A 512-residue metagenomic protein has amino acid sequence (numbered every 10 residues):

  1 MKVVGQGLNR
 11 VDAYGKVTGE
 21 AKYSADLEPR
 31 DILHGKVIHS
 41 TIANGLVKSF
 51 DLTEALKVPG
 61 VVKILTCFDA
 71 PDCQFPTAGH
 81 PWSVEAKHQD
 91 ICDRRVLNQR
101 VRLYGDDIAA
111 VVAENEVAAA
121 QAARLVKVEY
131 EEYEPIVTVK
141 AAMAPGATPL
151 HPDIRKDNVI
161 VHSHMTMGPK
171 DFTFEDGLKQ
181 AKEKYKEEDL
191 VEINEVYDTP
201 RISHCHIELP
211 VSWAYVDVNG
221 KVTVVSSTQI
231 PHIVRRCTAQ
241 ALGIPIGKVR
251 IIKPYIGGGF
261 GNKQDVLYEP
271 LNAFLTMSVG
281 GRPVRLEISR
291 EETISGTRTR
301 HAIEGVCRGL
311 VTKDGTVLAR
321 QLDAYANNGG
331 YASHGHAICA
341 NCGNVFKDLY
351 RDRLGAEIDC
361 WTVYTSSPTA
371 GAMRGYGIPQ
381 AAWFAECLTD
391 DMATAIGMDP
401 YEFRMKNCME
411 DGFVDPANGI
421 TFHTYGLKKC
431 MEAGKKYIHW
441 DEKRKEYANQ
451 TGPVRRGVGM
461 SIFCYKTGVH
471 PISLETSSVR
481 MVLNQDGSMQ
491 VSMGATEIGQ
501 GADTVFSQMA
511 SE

Functional and structural regions predicted by a protein language model:
M1-V161, E188: Flexible, low-hydrophobicity surface segments
Q6, D12-G15, A86-K87, N158-S212 (+3 more regions): Glycine-rich loop/linker segments at domain edges
D26-L27, L46-K48, Q74-F75, A119-A122 (+8 more regions): Short helix/loop capping segments that flank catalytic or ligand/cofactor-binding pockets
D31-H34, V58-V62, N98, G105-I108 (+11 more regions): Short coil/turn connectors at secondary-structure junctions
V37-P71, A109-Y130, S212-G280, A337-D348 (+7 more regions): Alpha-helical support elements that line or immediately flank enzyme active sites and cofactor-binding pockets
L65-D106, K140-I154, I233, R250-N272 (+5 more regions): Short, surface-exposed loop/turn segments at secondary-structure boundaries that line and modulate
C67, G247-P254, G281-E291, L318-A324 (+3 more regions): Beta-strand segments within the central parallel beta-sheet cores of soluble alpha/beta enzyme folds
T148-L242, C408-S488: Helix-loop-helix junctions that connect adjacent transmembrane helices in secondary transporters/permeases, recognized
